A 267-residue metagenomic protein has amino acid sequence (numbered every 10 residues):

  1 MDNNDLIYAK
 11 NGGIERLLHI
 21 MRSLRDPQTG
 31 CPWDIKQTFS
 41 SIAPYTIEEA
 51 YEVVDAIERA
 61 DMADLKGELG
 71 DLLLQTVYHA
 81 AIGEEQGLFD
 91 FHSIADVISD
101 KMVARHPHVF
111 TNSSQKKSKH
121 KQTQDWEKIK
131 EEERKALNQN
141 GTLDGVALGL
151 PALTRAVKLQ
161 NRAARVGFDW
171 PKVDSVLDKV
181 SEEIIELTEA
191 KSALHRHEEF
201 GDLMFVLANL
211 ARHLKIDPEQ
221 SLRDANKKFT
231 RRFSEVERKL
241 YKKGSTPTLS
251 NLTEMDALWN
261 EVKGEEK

Functional and structural regions predicted by a protein language model:
M1-E68, L74-F200, M204-K267: Flexible "arm" and connector segments at domain edges
